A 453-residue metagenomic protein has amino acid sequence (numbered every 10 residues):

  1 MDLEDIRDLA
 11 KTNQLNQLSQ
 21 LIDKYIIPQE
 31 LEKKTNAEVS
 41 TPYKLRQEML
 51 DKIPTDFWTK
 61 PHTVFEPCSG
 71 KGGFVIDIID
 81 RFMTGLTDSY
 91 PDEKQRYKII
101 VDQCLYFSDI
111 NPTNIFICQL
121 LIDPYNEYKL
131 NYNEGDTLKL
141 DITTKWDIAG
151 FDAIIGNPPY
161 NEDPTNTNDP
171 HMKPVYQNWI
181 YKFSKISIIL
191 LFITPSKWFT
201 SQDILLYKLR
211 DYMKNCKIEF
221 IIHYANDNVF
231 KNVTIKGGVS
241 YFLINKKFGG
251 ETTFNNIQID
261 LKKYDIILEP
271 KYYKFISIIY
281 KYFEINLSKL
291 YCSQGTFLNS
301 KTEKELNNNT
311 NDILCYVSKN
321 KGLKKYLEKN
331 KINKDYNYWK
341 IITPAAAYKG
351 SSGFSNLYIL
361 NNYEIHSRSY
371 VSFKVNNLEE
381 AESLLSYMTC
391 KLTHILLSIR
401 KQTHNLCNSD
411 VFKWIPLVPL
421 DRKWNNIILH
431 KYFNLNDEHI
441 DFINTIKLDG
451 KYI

Functional and structural regions predicted by a protein language model:
M1-I222, N226-V229, G238-L243, K247-T252: SAM-dependent methyltransferase catalytic region
N36, D227-S369, F373-F442: C-terminal substrate-recognition regions of SAM-dependent nucleic acid methyltransferases
M49, C118, L384, I443-N444: A structural signal for short hydrophobic/aromatic patches embedded in well-ordered alpha helices
P67-S69, C292, K319, K447: Generic detector of intrinsically disordered, low-complexity, polar/charged segments
L86, L205-L206, Y212, I235 (+3 more regions): Charge-rich, low-complexity amphipathic helices in intrinsically disordered tails/linkers adjacent to domains
D123, T389, T445-L448: Short amphipathic alpha-helical surface patches that mediate protein-protein
E438-I453: Short, amphipathic C-terminal "tail helix"
